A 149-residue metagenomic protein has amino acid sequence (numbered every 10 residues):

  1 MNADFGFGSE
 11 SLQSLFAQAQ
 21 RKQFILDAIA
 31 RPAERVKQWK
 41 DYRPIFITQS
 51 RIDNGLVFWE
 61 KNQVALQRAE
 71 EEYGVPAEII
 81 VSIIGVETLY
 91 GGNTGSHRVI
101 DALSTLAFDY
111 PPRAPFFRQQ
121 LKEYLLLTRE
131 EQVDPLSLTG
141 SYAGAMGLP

Functional and structural regions predicted by a protein language model:
N2-L148: Cell-wall glycan-active module
